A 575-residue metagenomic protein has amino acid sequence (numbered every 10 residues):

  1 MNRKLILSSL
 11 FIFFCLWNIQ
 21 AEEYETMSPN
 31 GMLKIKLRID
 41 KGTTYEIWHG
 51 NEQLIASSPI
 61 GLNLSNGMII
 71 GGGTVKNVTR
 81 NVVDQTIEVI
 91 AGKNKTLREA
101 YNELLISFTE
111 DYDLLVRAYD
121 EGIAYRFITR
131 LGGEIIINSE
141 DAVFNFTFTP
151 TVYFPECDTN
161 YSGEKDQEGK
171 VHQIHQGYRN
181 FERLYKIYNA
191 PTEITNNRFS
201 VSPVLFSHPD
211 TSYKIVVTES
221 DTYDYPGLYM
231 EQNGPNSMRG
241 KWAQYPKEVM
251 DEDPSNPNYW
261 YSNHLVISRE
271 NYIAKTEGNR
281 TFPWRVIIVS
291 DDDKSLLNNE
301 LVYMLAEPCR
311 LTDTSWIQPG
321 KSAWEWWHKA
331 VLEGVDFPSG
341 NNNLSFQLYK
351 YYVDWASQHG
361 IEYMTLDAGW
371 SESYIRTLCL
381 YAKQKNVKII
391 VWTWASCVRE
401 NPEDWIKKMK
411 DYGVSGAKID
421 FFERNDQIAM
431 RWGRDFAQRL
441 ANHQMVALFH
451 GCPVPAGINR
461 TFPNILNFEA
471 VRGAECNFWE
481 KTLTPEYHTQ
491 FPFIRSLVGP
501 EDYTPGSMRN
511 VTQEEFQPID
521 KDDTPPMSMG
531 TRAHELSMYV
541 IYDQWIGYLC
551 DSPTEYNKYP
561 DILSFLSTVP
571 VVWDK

Functional and structural regions predicted by a protein language model:
M1-E23: Bacterial Sec-dependent N-terminal signal peptides
E23-V302: N-terminal accessory beta-strand-rich subdomains and adjacent acidic, glycine-rich linkers that precede catalytic cores
F127, A356, D420, A447 (+1 more regions): Conserved, mostly hydrophobic/aromatic
I273-W355, H359: An acidic-aromatic substrate-binding cleft motif
E362: Soluble catalytic regions of membrane-associated enzymes that act on cell-envelope and secretory-pathway components
L366-T531: Aromatic- and carboxylate-enriched substrate-binding clefts and catalytic-loop regions of carbohydrate-active enzymes
T524-P525, H534-P553: Catalytic domains of carbohydrate-active enzymes that cleave complex glycans
D551-K575: Glycan-recognition and catalytic regions of carbohydrate-active enzymes
